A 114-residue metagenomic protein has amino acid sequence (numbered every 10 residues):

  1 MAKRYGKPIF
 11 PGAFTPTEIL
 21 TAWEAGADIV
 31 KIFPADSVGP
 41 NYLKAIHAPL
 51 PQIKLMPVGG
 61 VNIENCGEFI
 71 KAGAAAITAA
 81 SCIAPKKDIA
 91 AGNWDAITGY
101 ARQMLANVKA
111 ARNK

Functional and structural regions predicted by a protein language model:
M1-F10, P49-M56: Short beta-strand/loop segments at the ligand-binding rim of alpha/beta enzyme cores
A2-R4, I70, K86-K114: C-terminal helical cap(s) of enzyme catalytic domains, especially alpha/beta-barrels
Y5-K7, T15-D28, P40, I46: Anionic-ligand binding region
P11-P16, A35-S37, M56-I63: Glycine-rich beta-to-alpha transition loops that act as phosphate-gripper elements at the mouths of alpha/beta enzyme
T17-A25, Y42, V61-I77: Catalytic cores of alpha/beta
I32-P40, A72-W94: Glycine-rich phosphate-binding active-site loops on the catalytic face of alpha/beta enzymes
